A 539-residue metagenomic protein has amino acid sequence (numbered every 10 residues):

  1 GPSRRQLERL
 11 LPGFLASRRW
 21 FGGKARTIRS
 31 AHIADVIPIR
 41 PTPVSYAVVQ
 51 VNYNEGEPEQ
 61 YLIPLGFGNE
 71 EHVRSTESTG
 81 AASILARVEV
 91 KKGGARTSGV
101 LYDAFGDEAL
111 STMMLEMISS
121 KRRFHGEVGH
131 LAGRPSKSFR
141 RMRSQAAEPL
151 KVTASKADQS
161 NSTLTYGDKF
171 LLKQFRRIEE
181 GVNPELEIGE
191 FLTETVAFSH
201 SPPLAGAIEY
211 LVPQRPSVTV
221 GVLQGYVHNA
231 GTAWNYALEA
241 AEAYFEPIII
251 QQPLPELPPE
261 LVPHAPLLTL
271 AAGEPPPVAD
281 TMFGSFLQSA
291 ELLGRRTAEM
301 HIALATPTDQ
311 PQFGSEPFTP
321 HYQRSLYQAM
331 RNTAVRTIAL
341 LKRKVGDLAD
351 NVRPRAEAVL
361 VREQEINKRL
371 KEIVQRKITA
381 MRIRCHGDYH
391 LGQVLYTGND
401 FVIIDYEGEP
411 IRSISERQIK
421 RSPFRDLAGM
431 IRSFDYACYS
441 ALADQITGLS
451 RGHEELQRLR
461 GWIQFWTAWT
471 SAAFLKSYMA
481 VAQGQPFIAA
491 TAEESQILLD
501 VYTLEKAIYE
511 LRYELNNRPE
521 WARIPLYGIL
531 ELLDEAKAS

Functional and structural regions predicted by a protein language model:
G1-I28: Short Lys/Arg-enriched alpha/beta "domain-start" segment
P2, Q6, H321, S325 (+3 more regions): Alpha-helix boundary/N-cap detector
P12-G22, H125-R140, L341-L370: Amphipathic alpha-helical
T27-A34, M142-E148, N367-L370, Q375-R376: Short Pro/Gly-enriched beta-strand edge/turn motifs at strand-loop
A34-G346, H386, L391-A492: Conserved ATP-binding subdomain of kinase catalytic cores across diverse folds
A303, Q375-I383: Protein kinase catalytic-loop region centered on the HRD/HxD motif
V335, A339-Q364, K368, H386 (+3 more regions): A terminal-accessory region detector
G461-M479, Q483-F487, I497-S539: ATP/Mg2+ or Mg2+-diphosphate-binding catalytic cores that bind nucleotide phosphates or diphosphates via glycine-rich
